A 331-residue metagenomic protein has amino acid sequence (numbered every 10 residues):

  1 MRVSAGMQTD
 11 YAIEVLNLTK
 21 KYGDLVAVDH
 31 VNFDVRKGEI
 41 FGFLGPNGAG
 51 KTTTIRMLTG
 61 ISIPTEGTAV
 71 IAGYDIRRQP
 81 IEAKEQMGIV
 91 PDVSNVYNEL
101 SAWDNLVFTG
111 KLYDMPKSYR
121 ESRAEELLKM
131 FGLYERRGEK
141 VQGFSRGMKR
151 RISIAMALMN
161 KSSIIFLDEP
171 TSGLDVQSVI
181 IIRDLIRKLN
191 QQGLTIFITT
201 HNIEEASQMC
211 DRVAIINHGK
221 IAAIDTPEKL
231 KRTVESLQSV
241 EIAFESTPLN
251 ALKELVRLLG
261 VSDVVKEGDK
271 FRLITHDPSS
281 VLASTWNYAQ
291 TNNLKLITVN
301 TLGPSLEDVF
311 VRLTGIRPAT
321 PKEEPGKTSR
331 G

Functional and structural regions predicted by a protein language model:
R2-A5, D277-G331: C-terminal coupling/interaction segments
D10-V15, K20-A223: ABC transporter nucleotide-binding domains
K84, L128, K231, F310-V311: Conserved protein kinase catalytic domain
Y113, V234, Q238, L259 (+3 more regions): Conserved NTP-handling cores and scaffolds of large molecular machines
P116, Y134, V261-S262, K295 (+1 more regions): Short coil/loop linkers at secondary-structure junctions
R183-H276: ABC transporter nucleotide-binding domain
